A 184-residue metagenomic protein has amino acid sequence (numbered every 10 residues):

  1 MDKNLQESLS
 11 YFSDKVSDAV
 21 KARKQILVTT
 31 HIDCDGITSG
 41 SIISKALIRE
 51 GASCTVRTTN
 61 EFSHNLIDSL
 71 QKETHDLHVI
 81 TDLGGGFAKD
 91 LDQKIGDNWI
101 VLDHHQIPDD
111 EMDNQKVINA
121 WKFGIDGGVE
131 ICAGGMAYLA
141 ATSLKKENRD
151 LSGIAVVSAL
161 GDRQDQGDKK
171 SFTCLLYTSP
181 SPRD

Functional and structural regions predicted by a protein language model:
M1-S179, R183: Replace "Mg2+/Mn2+-dependent" with "divalent metal-dependent
